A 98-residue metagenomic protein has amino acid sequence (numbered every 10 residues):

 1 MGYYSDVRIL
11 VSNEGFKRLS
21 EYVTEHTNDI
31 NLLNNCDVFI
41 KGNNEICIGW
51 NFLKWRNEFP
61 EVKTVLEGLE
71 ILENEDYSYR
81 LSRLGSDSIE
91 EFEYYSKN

Functional and structural regions predicted by a protein language model:
M1-T24: Short, extreme N-terminal segment that most often corresponds to the first beta-strand
V23-N98: Charged interaction segments
